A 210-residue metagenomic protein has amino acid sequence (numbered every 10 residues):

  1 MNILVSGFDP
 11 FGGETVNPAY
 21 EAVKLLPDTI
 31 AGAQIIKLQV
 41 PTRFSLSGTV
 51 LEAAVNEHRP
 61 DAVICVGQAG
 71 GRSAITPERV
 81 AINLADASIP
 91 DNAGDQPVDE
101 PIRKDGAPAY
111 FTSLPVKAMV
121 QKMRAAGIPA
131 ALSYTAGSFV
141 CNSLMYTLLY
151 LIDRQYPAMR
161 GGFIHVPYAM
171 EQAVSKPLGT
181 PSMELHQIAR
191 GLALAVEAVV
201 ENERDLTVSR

Functional and structural regions predicted by a protein language model:
M1-A136, L149-A158, L178-G191, V196-R210: N-terminal catalytic or cofactor-binding beta/alpha core of small enzyme domains
N142-Y150: Hydrophobic, aromatic-enriched interface-forming segments
G161: Glycine-rich phosphate/pyrophosphate-binding loops and their adjacent beta-strand/loop elements at enzyme active sites
H165-E171: An accessory alpha-helical subdomain
V174-K176: Short conserved micro-motifs at the rims of enzyme active sites and ligand-binding pockets
